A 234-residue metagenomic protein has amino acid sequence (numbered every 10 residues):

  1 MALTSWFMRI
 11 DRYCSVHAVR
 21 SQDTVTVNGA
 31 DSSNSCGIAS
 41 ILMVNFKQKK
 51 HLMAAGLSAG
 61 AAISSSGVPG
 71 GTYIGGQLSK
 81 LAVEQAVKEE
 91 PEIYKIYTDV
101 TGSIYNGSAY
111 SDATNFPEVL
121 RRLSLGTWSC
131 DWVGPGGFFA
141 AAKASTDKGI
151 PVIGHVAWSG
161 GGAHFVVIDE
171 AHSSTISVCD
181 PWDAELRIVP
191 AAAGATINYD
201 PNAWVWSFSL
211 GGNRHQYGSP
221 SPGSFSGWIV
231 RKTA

Functional and structural regions predicted by a protein language model:
L3-T4, M8-I10, C14-A18, G67-T233: Conserved active-site-adjacent core of cysteine acyl-enzyme catalytic domains
D11-S32: A short glycine/serine-rich beta->alpha loop
A18, Q48-H51: Long non-globular sequence segments
N28-G29, A39, M43, S108: Mature, Sec-exported extracytoplasmic domains of Gram-positive
S32-G37, G60: N-terminal leader/capping segments at the start of a protein or of a new domain
S35, A39-S40, V44-F46, A54: N-terminal carbohydrate-binding/catalytic regions of secreted carbohydrate-active enzymes
H51-G60, W128-P135: Surface-exposed patches in mature extracellular/periplasmic domains of secreted proteins
S58, I63-P69: Intrinsically disordered, low-complexity domain-flanking/linker segments in eukaryotic proteins, enriched
